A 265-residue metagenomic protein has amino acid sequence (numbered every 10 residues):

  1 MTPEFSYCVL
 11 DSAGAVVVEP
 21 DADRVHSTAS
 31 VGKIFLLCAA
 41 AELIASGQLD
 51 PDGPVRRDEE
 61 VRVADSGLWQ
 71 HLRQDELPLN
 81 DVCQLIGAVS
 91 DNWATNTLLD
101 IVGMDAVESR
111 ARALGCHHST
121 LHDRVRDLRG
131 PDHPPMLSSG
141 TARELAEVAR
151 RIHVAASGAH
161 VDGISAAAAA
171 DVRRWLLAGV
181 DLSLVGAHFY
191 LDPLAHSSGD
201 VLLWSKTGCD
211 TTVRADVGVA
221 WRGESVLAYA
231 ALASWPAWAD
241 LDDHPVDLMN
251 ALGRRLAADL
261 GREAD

Functional and structural regions predicted by a protein language model:
M1-F5, L99-A156: Mid-domain, small-residue-enriched loop/turn segments at the edges of structured enzyme/sensor domains
M1-S27: Beta-lactamase-like hydrolase cores
A13, V17, H153-L184, H188-F189 (+2 more regions): Structured C-terminal helix/loop/strand segments within mature extracytoplasmic catalytic/sensor domains
E19-T28, L68, L72, P131-P134: A short glycine/serine-rich beta->alpha loop
S27-V55, Y229: Active-site SXXK
C38-S46, D100, E147-V154, A258: Short glycine/serine- and small hydrophobic-enriched flexible loop segments
S46-L72: Short, glycine/proline-biased beta-turn/loop segments that scaffold the active-site neighborhood
R62-N96: Conserved catalytic neighborhood of penicillin-recognizing serine enzymes
